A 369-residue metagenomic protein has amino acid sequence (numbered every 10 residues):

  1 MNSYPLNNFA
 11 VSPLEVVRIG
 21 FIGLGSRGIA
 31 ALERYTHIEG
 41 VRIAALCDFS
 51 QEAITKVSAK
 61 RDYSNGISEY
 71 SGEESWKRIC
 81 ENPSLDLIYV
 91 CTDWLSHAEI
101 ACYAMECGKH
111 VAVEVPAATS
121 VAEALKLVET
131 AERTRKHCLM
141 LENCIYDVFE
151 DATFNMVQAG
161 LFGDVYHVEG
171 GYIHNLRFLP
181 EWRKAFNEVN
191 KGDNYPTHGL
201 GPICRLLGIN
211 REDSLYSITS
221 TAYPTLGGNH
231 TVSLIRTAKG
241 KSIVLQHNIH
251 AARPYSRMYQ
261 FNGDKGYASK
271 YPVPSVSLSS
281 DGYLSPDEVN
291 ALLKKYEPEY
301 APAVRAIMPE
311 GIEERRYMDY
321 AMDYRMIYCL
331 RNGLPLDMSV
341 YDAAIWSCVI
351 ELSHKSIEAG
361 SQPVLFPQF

Functional and structural regions predicted by a protein language model:
M1-S64: N-terminal Rossmann-like dinucleotide-binding module
S3-F9, N194-D287, G311-I312, D319-L336 (+2 more regions): Contiguous beta-strand/loop segments that form the cofactor/metal-binding neighborhood of enzyme cores
G23, T134-L139, C144-L226, T231-S233 (+1 more regions): Predominantly a Rossmann-like dinucleotide-binding segment in NAD(P)-dependent oxidoreductases
R42, C329-W346: Glycine- and charged-residue-rich phosphate/anionic-cofactor binding loop of Rossmann-like
E52-A53, S96, F149: Conserved short alpha-helix immediately C-terminal to the canonical SAM/SAH-binding motif I of Rossmann-like
G66-E74: Conserved SAM-binding strand-loop segment of SAM-dependent methyltransferases
L87, D93-W94, A98-Y146, G160: Beta-strand-loop-alpha-helix segment that lines the small-molecule cofactor/substrate pocket of alpha/beta enzymes
K136, G163-H167, K355-F369: C-terminal capping/lid region of NAD(P)-dependent oxidoreductase domains
